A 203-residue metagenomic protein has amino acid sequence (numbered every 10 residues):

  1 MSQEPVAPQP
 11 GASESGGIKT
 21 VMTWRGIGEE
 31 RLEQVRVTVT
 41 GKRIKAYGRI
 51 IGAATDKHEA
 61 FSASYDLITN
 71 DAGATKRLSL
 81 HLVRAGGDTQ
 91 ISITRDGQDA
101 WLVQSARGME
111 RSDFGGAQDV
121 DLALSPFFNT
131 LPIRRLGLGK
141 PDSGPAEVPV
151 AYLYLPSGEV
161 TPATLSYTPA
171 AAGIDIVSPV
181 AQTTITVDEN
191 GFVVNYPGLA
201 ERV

Functional and structural regions predicted by a protein language model:
S2-G41, Q90-A172: Solvent-exposed helix/loop surface patches that form functional interfaces
E30, A60-S62, G86, V160 (+1 more regions): Short solvent-exposed loop/turn micro-motifs enriched in small/polar/acidic residues
Q34-V37, A63-I68, L165, T183-I185: Hydrophobic/aromatic beta-strand elements that line small-molecule binding cavities or substrate pockets in beta-rich
V39-G41, D71, R84-G86, S178-V180: A generic beta-sheet turn/junction motif
V39-R43, I68-A74, D96-Q98, P169-G173 (+1 more regions): Short, solvent-exposed coil/turn segments at beta-strand boundaries
Y47-A53: Generic short beta-strand segments
T55-S105: Hydrophobic/aromatic-rich structural module bridging two neighboring secondary-structure elements via a short loop
D175-V203: C-terminal structured interaction module
